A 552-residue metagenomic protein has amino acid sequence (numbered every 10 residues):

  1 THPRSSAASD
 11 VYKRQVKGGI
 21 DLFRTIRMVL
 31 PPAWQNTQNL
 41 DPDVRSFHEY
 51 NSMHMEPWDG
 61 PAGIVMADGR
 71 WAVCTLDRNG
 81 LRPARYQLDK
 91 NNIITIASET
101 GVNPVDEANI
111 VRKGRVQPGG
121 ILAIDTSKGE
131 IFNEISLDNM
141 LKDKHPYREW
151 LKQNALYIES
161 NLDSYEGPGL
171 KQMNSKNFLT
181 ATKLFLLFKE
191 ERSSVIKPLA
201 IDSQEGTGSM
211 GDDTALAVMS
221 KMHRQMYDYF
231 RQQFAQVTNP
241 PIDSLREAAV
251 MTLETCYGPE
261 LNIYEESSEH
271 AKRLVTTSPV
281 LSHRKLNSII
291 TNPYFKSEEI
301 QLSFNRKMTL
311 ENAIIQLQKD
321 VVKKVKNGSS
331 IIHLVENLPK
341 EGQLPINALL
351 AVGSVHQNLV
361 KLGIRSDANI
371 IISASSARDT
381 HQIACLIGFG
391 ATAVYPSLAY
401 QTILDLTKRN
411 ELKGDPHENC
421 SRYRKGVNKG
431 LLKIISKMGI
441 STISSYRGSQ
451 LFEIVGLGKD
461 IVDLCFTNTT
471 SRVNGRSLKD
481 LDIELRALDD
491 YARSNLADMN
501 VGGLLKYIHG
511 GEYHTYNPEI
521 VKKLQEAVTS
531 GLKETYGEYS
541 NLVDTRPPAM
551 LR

Functional and structural regions predicted by a protein language model:
T1, E56-T95: Conserved catalytic micro-motifs used in adenylation/nucleotidyl-transfer and phosphoryl/amide- and methyl-transfer
T1-A8, Y12: Single conserved hydrophobic/aromatic residue that forms the stacking wall/gate of nucleotide- or nucleobase-binding
V16-A62, M66, R70, S98-V102 (+7 more regions): Flexible, glycine-rich loop/tail regions that form catalytic "lids" or insertion modules at the edges of active sites
V102-V116: Flexible, small-/acidic-enriched active-site or ligand-binding loops
S127, N337-K340, S375, A391 (+1 more regions): Short, ordered loop/turn segments at secondary-structure junctions
L334-L350: Glycine-rich, proline-tolerant flexible connector loops at the mouths of alpha/beta enzymes
I346-I370, V427: Alpha-helix-loop-beta-strand connector modules within alpha/beta enzyme cores
N369-T380: Glycine-rich beta-to-alpha transition loops that act as phosphate-gripper elements at the mouths of alpha/beta enzyme
